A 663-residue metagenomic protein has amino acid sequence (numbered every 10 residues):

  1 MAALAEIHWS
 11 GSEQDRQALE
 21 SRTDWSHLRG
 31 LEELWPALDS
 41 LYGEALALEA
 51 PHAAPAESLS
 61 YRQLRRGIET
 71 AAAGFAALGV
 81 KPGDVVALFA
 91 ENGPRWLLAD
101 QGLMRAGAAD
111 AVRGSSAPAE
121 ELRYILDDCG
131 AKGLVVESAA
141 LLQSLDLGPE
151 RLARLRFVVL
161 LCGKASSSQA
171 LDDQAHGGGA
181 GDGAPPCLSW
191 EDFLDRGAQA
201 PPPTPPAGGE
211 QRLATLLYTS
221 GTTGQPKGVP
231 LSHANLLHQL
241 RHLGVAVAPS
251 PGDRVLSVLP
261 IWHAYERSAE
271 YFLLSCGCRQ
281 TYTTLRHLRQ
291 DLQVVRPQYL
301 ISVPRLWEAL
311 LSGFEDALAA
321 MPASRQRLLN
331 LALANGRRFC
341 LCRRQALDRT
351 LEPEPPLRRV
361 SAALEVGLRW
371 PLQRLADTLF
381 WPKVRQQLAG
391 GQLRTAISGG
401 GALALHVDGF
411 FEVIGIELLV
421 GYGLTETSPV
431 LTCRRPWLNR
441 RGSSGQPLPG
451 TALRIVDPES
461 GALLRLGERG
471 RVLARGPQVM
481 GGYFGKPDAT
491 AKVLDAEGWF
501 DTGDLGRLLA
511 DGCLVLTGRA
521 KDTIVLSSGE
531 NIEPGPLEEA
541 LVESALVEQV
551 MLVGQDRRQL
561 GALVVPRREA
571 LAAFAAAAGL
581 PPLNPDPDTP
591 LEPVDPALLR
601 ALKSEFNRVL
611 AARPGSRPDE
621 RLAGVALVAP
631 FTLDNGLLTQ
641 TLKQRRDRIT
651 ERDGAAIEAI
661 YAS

Functional and structural regions predicted by a protein language model:
M1-L4, L78, R105-D192: Structural core segment of the AMP-binding/adenylate-forming
A47-Q101, P118-R123, S189-D192, H233 (+1 more regions): Conserved AMP-binding/adenylate-forming core of the ANL superfamily
S58-R62, A214-L240: Conserved AMP-binding A3 loop
F89, P447, S460-G467, R471-L526 (+1 more regions): Conserved ATP-binding/catalytic segment of the ANL
S115-L147, Q239-L256, R286-Y299, Q387 (+1 more regions): Conserved ATP-dependent adenylate/AMP-binding module captured primarily in the ANL superfamily
A117, L134-V136, G476, G481-G482 (+1 more regions): AMP-binding/adenylate-forming catalytic core of the ANL superfamily
V159-L160, L188, D195-Y218, Q225 (+1 more regions): Conserved pre-ATP/AMP-binding loop-to-beta segment of ANL
L237-R254, I261-L357, A363-P382: Conserved AMP-binding/adenylation subdomain of ANL enzymes
